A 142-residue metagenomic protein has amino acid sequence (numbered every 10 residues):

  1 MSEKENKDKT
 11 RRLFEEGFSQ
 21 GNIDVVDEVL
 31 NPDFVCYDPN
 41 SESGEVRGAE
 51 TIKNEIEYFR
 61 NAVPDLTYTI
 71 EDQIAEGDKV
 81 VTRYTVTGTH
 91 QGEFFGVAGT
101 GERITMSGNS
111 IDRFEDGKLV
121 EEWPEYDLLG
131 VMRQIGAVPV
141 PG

Functional and structural regions predicted by a protein language model:
M1-G142: C-terminal and inter-domain tail/linker signature
